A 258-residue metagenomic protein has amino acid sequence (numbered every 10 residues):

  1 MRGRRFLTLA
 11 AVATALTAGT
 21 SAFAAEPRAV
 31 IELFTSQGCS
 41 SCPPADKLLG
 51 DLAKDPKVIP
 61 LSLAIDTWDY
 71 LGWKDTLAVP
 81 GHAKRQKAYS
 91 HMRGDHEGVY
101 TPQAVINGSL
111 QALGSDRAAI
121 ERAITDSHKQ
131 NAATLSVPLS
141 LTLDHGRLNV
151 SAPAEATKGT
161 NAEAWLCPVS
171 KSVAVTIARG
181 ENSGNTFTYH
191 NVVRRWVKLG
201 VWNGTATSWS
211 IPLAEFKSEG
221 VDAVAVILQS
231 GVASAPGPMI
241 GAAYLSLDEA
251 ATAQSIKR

Functional and structural regions predicted by a protein language model:
M1-A10: Bacterial N-terminal signal peptides that target proteins for export
A13, R28, S109: Generic anion/oxyanion-binding catalytic loop in active/binding sites
A15-F23: C-terminal segment of classical bacterial N-terminal signal peptides
A22-G94, G98-Y100: Active-site-proximal cofactor/substrate-binding loop regions of enzyme domains
L71, N107-L110: Charged, low-complexity surface segments at secondary-structure and domain boundaries
T76-T101, S109-R258: Short, conserved sequence motifs used for protein processing/export or organelle targeting and for catalysis
A104: Ligand-binding face of N-terminal immunoglobulin V-set domains in extracellular IgSF glycoproteins
